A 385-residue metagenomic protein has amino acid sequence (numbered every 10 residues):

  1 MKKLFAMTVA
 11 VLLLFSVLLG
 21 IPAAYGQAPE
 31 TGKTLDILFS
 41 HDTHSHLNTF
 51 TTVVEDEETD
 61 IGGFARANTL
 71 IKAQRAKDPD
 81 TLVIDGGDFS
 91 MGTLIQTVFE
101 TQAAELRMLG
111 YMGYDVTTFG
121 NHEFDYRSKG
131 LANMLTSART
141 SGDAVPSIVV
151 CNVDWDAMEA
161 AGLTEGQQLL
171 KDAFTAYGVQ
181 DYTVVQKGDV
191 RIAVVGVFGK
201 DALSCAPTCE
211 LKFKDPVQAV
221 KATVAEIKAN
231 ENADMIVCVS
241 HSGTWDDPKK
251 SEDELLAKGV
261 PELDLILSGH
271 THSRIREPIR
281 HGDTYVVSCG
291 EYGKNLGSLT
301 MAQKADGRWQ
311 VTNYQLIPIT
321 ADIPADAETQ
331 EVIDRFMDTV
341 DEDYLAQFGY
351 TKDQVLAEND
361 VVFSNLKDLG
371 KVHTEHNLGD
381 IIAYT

Functional and structural regions predicted by a protein language model:
M1-K2, Q186: Generic cytosolic/nucleocytoplasmic N-terminal low-complexity/intrinsically disordered segments
K2, L13, Y25-L38, T59-G62 (+2 more regions): Non-catalytic terminal accessory segments
K2-K3, K228: A general lysine-centric signal
L4-A23: Sec-dependent N-terminal signal peptides of Gram-positive bacterial secreted proteins and lipoproteins
G26-D322, I382: Acidic, metal/ion-coordinating pockets
